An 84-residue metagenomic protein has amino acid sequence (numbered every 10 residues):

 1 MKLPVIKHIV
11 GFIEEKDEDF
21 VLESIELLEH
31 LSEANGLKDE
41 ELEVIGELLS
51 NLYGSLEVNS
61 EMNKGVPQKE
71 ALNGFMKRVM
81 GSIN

Functional and structural regions predicted by a protein language model:
M1-N84: C-terminal alpha-helical interaction appendages
